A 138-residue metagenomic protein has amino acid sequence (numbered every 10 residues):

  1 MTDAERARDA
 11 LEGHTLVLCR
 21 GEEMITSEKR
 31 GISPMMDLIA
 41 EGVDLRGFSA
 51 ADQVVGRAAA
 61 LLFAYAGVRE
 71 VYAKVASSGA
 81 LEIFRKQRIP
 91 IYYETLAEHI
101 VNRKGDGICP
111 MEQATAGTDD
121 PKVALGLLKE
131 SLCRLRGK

Functional and structural regions predicted by a protein language model:
M1-K74, L96, V101-P110: Conserved mixed alpha/beta catalytic, RNA-binding, or beta-rich assembly cores of soluble enzyme, regulatory
A66-R69, G79-K138: C-terminal binding/interaction regions
